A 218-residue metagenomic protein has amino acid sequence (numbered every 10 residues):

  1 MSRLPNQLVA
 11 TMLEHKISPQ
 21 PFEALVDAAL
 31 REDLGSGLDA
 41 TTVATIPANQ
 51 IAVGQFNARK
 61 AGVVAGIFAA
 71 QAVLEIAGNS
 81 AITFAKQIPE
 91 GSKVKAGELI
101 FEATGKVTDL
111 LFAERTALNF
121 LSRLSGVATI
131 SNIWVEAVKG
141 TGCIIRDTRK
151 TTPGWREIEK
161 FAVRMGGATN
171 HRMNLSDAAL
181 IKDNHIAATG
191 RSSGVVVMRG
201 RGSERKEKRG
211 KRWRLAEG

Functional and structural regions predicted by a protein language model:
S2-K206, K211-R212: Acidic/glycine-rich phosphate/pyrophosphate-binding loops and surrounding catalytic core that coordinate Mg2+
G218: Catalytic core of soluble alpha/beta enzymes
